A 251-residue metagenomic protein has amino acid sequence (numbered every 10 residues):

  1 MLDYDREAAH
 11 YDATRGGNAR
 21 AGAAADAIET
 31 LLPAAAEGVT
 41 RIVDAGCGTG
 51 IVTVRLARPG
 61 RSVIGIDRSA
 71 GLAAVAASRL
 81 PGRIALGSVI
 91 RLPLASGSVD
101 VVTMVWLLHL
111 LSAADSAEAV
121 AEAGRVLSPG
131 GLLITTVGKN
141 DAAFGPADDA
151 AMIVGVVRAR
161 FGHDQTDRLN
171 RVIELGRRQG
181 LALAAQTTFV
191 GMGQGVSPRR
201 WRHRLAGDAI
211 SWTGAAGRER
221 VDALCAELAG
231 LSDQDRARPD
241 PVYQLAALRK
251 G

Functional and structural regions predicted by a protein language model:
M1-G38, I51-R55, L72-V75, A206: Conserved class I S-adenosyl-L-methionine
R41-R91: Class I SAM-dependent methyltransferase SAM/SAH-binding core
T103: A conserved beta-strand element that flanks and buttresses the S-adenosyl-L-methionine
W106-L110: Short catalytic micro-motifs in class I SAM-dependent methyltransferases
A117-P129: A short glycine-rich, Lys/Arg-flanked "PGG" loop and its adjoining helix->strand segment in the class I
L132-H163: Conserved class I S-adenosyl-L-methionine
D164-Q179: Short alpha-helix
A182-G251: Conserved Class I S-adenosyl-L-methionine
